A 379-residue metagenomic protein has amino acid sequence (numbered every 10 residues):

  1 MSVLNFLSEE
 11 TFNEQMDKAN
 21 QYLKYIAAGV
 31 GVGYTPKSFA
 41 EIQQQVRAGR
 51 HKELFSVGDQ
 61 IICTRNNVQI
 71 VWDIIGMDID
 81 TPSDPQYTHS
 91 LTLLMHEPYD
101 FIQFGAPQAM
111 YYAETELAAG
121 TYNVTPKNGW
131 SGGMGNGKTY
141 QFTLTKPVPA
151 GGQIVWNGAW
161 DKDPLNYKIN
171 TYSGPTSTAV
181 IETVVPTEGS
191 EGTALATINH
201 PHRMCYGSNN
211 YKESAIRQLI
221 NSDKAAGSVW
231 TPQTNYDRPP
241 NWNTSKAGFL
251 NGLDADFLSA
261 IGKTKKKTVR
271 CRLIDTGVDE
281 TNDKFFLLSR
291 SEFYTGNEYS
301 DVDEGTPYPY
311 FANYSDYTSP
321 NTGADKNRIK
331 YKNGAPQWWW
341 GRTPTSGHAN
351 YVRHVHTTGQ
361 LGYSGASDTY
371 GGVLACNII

Functional and structural regions predicted by a protein language model:
M1-N20: Short, low-complexity N-terminal tether/leader segments at secretion or assembly junctions of large, surface-exposed
D17, Q21-I379: Collagenous Gly-X-Y triple-helix signature in extracellular proteins
